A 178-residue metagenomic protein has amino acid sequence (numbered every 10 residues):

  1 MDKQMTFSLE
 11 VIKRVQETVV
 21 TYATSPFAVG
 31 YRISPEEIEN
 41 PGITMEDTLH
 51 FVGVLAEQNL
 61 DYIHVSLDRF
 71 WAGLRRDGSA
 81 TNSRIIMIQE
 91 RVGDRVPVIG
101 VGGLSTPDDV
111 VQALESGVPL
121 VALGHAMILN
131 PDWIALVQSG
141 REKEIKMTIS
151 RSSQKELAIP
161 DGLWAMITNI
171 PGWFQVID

Functional and structural regions predicted by a protein language model:
M1-D178: Flavin-dependent oxidoreductase catalytic cores
